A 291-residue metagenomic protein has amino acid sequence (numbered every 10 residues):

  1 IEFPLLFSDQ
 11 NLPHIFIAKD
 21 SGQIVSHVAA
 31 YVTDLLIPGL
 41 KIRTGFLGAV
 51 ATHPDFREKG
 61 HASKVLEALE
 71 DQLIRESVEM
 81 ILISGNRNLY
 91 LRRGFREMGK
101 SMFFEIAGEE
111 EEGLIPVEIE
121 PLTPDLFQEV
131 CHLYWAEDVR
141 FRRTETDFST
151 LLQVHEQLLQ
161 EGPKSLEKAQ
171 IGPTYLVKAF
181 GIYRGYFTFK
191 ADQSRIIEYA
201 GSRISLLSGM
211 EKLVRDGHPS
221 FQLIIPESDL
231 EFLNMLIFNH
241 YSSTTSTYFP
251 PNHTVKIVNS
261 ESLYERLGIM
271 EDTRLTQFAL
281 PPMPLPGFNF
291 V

Functional and structural regions predicted by a protein language model:
L6-S21, S26, F46, Q153-L176: A short helix-loop-beta-strand connector motif used in the catalytic cores of GNAT acetyltransferases and, in some
I17, Q23-T33, T44-F46, A51 (+2 more regions): Conserved beta-strand in the GNAT
L47, M80-S84, L223: Conserved hydrophobic beta-strand within the GNAT/NAT acetyltransferase core sheet that lines the active-site cleft
F56-A68, V78, I204-L213: Conserved acetyl-CoA pyrophosphate-binding loop and the N-cap/start of the following alpha-helix in GNAT-like
S77-V78, G172, H218-S220: Short, high-confidence coil segments that cap the C-terminus of an alpha-helix and link into the following beta-strand
N88, F95-E112, I196-V291: Active-site/acyl-donor-binding loops of N-acyltransferases
K100-S205: Amide-forming acyltransferase catalytic core, primarily the GNAT-like/NAT-type and related acyltransferase folds
